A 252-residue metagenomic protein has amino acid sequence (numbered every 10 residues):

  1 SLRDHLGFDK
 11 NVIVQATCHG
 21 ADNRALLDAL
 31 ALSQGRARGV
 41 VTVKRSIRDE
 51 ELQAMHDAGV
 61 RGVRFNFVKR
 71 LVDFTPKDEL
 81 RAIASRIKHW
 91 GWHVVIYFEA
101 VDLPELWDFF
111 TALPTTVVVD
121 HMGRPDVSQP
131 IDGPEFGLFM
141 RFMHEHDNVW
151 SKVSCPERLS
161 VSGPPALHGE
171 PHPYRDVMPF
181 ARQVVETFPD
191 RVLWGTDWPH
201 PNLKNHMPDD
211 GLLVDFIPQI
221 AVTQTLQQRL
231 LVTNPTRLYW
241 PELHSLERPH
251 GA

Functional and structural regions predicted by a protein language model:
S1-D9, G59-V60, F65-N66, T115 (+3 more regions): Active-site gating loops and adjacent loop-to-helix segments of metal-dependent hydrolytic enzymes
S1-K10, Q183, P189-R191, N202-A252: Mid-to-C-terminal alpha-helical segments outside catalytic/metal-binding sites
R3, L26, M55, V63 (+6 more regions): Conserved, mostly hydrophobic/aromatic
Q15, K152, R191-D197, Q228-L231: Conserved active-site loop/cleft motifs that coordinate metal ions or position small ligands
C18, E157, W198-P201, T233-R237: A short, acidic, flexible beta-alpha connecting loop/helix-capping segment that sits on the rim of active
C18-V101, W107-F110, K152-E157, L167-P171: Active-site gating/metal-coordination segments in enzymes
D22-V40, V119, Y174-V185, P208-Q219: Short, electropositive alpha-helical surface patch
P76-W194, K204, E247-G251: Catalytic pocket-lining loop regions of alpha/beta-barrel enzymes, especially the amidohydrolase/enolase/GH5 lineages
